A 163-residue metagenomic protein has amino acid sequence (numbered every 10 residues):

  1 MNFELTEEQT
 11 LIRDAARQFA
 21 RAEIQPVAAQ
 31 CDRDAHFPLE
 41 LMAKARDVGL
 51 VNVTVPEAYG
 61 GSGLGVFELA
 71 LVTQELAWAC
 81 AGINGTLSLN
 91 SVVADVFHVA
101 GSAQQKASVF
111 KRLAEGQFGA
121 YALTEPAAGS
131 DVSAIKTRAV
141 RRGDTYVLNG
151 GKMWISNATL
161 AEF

Functional and structural regions predicted by a protein language model:
M1-E8, A139: Intrinsic disorder at enzyme termini
A15: Alpha-helical bundle segments that constitute or directly flank the non-heme di-iron/ferroxidase center
Q25-F163: Glycine-rich flavin
